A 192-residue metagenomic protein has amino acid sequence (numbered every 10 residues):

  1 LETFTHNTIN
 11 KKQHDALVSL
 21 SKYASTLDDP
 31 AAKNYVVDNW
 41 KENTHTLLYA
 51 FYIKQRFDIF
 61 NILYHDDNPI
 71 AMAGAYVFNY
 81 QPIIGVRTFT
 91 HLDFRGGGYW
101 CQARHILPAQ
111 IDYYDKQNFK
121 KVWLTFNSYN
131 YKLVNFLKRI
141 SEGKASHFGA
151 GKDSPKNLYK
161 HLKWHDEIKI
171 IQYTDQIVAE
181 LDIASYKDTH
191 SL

Functional and structural regions predicted by a protein language model:
L1-K22, E180-L192: Conserved N-terminal entry element of GNAT/NAT acetyltransferase domains
A32-F60: Active-site rim helix/loop that mediates acceptor-substrate recognition in acyltransferases
D58-M72: Conserved beta-hairpin
L63, A73-F78, T90: GNAT/GCN5-related N-acetyltransferase fold signature
Q81-G96: Conserved acetyl-CoA binding element of GNAT-fold acetyltransferases
G96-D112, R139: Conserved acetyl-CoA-binding loop-helix of GNAT-fold acetyltransferases
W123-V134, A150-K156: Conserved beta-strand-loop-alpha-helix junction that forms the acyl-donor binding cleft
A150-L192: C-terminal "cap" of GNAT-fold acetyltransferases
